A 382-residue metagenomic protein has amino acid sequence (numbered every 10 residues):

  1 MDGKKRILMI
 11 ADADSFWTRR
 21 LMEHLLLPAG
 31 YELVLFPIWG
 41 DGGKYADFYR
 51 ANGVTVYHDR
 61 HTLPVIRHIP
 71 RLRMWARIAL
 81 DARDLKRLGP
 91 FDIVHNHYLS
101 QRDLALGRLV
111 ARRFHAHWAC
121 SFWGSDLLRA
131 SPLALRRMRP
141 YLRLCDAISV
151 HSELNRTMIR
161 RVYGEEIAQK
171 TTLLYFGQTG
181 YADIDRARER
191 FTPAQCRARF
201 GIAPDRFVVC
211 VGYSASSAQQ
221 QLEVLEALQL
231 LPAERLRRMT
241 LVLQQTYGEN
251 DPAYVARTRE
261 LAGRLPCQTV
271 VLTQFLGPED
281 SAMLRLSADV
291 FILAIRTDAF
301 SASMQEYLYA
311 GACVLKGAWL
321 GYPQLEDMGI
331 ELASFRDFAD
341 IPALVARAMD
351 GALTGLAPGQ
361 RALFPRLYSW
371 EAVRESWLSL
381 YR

Functional and structural regions predicted by a protein language model:
M1-R50, G89, L231-P232, E371: N-terminal subdomain of nucleotide-sugar transferases
L8, A194-Q219, L225-Q229, V242: Conserved donor-binding/catalytic core segment of Leloir-type glycosyltransferases
S15-T18, I93-F114, A299: An aromatic- and histidine-rich active-site surface loop
D41, M239-A256: Glycosyltransferase donor-sugar binding loop
C145-T171, Y175-A187: A short, active-site helix/loop in glycosyltransferases that binds the activated sugar's phosphate group
V255-F275: Nucleotide-activated donor-binding/catalytic signature segment of Leloir-type glycosyltransferases, i.e., the conserved
R296: Aromatic "clamp/platform" in nucleotide-sugar-dependent glycosyltransferases that forms part of the donor/acceptor
R336-A339, D350-R382: A charged, aromatic-enriched C-terminal amphipathic alpha-helix characteristic of glycosyltransferases across folds
